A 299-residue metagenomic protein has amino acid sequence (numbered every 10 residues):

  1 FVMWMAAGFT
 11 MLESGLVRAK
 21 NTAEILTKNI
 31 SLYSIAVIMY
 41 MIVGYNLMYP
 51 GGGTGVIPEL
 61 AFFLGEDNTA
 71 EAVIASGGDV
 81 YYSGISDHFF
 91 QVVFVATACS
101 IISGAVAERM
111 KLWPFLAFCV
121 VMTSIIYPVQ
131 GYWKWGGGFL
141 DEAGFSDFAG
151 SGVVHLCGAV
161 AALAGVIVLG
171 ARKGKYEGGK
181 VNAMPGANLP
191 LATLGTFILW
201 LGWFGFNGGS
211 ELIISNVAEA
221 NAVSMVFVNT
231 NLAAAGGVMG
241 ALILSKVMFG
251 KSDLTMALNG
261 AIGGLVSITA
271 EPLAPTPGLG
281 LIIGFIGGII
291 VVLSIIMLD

Functional and structural regions predicted by a protein language model:
F1-D299: Hydrophobic alpha-helical transmembrane bundles of multi-pass membrane proteins
